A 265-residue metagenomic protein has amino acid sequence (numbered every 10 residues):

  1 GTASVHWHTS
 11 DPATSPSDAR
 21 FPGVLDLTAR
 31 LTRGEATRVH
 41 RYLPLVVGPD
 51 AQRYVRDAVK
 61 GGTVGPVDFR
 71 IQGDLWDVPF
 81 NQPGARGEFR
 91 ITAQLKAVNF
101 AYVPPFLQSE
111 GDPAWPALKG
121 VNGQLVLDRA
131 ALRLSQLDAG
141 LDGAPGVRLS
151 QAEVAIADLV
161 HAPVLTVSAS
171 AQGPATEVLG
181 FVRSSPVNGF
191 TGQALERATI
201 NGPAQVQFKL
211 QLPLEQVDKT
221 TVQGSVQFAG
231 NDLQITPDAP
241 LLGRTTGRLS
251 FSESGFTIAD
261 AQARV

Functional and structural regions predicted by a protein language model:
G1-H8, P12-P22, P105-L165, L242-V265: Strand-loop-strand
P22-A101, L125, A157-Q234, L249 (+1 more regions): Extended amphipathic, helix-rich lipid-handling scaffolds
I235-T236, V265: Acidic surface patches and DE-rich sequence motifs
